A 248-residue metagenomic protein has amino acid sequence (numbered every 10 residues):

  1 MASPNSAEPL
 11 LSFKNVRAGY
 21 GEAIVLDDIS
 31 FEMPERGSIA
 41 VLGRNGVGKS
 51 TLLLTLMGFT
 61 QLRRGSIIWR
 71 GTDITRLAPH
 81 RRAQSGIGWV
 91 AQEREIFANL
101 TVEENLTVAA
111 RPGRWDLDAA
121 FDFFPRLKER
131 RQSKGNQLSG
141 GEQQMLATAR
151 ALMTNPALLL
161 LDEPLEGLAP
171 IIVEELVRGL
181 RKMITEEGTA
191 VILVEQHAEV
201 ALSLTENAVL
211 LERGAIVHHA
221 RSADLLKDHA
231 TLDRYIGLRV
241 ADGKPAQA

Functional and structural regions predicted by a protein language model:
L42-R44: The feature captures the beta-strand-to-loop junction immediately N-terminal to the Walker
M57: Helix-to-loop junction immediately C-terminal to a conserved catalytic motif
G65-D73, S85, W115, A119-D122: Conserved ABC transporter NBD signature motif
K134-L138, E142: Conserved ABC ATPase signature
A151-L152: ABC ATPase C-loop
E174-E187: Helical segment within the ABC ATPase nucleotide-binding domain
